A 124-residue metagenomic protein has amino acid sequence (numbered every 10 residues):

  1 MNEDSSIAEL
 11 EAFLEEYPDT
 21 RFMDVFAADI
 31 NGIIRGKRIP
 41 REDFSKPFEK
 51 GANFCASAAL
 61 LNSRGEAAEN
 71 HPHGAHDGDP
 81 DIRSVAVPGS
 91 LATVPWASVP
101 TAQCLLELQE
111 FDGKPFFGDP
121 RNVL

Functional and structural regions predicted by a protein language model:
M1-L124: ATP/Mg2+-dependent ligation/transfer catalytic cores
